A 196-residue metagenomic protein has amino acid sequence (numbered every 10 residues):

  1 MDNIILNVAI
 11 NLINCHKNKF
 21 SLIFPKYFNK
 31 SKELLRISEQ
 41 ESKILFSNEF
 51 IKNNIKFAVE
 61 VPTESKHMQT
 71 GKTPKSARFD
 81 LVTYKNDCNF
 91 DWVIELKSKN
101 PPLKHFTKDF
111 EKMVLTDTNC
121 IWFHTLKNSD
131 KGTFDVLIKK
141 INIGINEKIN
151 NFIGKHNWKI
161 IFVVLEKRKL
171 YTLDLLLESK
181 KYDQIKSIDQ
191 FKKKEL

Functional and structural regions predicted by a protein language model:
M1-K52: Interdomain/boundary linker segments immediately adjacent to catalytic/signaling cores
L12-F20, F46-N54, M113-D117, I138-I153: Hydrophobic, Leu/Ile/Phe/Ala-enriched alpha-helical segments that form helix-helix packing faces
L34-L35, K56-C88: Active-site metal-binding core of divalent-cation-utilizing nuclease and nuclease-like domains
E39-E41, E60-E64, E95: Acidic-residue sensor for enzyme active/binding pockets
S42, F79, W92: Residue-level detector of short, conserved catalytic/binding motifs and their immediate flanks
F57, T118-I121, I160: Hydrophobic anchor at the start of a short beta-strand that flanks the dinucleotide cofactor-binding loop
N89-K148: Catalytic cores of nucleic-acid endonucleases
K127-L196: Domain-level recognition of nuclease-like catalytic cores that cleave nucleotide substrates
